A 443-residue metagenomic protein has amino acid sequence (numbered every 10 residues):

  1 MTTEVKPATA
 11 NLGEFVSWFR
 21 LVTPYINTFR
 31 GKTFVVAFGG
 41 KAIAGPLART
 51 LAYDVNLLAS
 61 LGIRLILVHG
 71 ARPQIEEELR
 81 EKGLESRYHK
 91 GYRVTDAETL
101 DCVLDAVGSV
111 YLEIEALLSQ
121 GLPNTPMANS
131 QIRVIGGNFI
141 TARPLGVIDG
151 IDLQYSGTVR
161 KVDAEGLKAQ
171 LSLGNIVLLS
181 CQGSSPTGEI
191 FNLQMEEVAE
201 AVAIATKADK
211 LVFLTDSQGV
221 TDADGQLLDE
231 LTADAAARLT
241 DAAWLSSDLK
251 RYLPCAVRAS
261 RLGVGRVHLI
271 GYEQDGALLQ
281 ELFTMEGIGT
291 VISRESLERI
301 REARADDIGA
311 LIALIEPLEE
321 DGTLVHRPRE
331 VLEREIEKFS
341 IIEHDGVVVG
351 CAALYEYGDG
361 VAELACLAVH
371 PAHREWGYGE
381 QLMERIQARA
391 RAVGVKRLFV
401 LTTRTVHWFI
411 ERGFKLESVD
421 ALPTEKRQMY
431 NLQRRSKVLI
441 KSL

Functional and structural regions predicted by a protein language model:
M1-R266, Y272-E273, A305-A310, E343 (+1 more regions): Nucleotide/pyrophosphate-binding catalytic subdomain
E295-V325, R435-V438, S442: Short amphipathic alpha-helix that is part of the acyltransferase structural core
V325-H370: A conserved beta-strand-loop-helix scaffold within acyl/acetyltransferase catalytic domains
L367-R374, R404: A short, internal acetyl-CoA/4′-phosphopantetheine-binding micro-motif in the GNAT/acyltransferase core
H373, G377-R385: Conserved acetyl-CoA pyrophosphate-binding loop and the N-cap/start of the following alpha-helix in GNAT-like
A388-T403: Conserved GNAT acetyl-CoA-binding A-motif
I410-D420: Conserved acetyl-CoA-binding loop of GNAT-fold acetyltransferases
A421-L443: C-terminal "cap" of GNAT-fold acetyltransferases
